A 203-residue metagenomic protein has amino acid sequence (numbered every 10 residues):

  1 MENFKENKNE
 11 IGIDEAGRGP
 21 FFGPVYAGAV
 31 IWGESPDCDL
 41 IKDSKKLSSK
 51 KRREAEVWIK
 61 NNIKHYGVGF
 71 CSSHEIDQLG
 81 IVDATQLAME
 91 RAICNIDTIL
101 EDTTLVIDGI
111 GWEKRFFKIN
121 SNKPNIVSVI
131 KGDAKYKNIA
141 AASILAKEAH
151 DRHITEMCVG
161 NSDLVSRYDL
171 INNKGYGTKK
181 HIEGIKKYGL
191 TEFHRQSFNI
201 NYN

Functional and structural regions predicted by a protein language model:
M1-N203: RNase H-like, Mg2+-dependent phosphodiesterase core, and more generally RNA phosphate-backbone-engaging helix-loop
